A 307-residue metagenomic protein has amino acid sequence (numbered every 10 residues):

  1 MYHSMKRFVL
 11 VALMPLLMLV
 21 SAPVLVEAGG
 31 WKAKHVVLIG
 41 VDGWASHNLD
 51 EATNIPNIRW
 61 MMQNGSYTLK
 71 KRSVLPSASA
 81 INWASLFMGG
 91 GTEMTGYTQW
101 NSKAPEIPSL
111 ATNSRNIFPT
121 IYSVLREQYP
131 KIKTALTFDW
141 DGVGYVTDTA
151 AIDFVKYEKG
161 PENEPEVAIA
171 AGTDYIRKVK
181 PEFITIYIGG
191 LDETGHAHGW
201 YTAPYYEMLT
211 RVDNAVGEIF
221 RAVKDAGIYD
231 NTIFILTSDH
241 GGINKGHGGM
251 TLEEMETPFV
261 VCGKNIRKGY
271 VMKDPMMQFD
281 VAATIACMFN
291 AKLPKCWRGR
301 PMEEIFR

Functional and structural regions predicted by a protein language model:
Y2-L13: Bacterial N-terminal signal peptides that target proteins for export
V11-S21: Bacterial N-terminal signal peptides
G29-A33, A45-E127: Active-site nucleophile/metal-coordination loop of metallo-enzymes that catalyze phosphate/sulfate and related
K32-V37, N64-T68, Q128-A135, V179-I184 (+3 more regions): Loop/turn elements at helix/coil->beta-strand transitions in domains of secreted/extracellular proteins
L38, N57, M208-L252, I285: Metal-dependent active-site segment of extracytoplasmic phospho-/sulfohydrolases and closely related
F87, M250-K292, E303: Substrate-binding rim/cap in mid-to-C-terminal beta-strand-loop elements of soluble/periplasmic
M94-Q99, N113-N163: Catalytic-site neighborhoods of secreted/periplasmic enzymes that process anionic sulfate/phosphate groups
G142-K156, A170-N214, E218: Active-site His/acidic residue clusters
